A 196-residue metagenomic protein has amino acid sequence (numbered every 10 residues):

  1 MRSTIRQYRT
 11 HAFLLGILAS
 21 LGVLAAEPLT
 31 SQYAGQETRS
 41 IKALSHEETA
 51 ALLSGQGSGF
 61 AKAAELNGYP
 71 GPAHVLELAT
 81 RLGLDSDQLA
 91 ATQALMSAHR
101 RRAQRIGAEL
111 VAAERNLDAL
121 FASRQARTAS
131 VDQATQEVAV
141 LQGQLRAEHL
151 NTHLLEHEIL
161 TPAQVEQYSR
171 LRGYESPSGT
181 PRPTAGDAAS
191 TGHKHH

Functional and structural regions predicted by a protein language model:
R2-L14: Bacterial N-terminal signal peptides that target proteins for export
S20-G22, A26: N-terminal signal peptide c-region/cleavage motif recognized by signal peptidases
A26-H196: Charge-rich (acidic/polar
